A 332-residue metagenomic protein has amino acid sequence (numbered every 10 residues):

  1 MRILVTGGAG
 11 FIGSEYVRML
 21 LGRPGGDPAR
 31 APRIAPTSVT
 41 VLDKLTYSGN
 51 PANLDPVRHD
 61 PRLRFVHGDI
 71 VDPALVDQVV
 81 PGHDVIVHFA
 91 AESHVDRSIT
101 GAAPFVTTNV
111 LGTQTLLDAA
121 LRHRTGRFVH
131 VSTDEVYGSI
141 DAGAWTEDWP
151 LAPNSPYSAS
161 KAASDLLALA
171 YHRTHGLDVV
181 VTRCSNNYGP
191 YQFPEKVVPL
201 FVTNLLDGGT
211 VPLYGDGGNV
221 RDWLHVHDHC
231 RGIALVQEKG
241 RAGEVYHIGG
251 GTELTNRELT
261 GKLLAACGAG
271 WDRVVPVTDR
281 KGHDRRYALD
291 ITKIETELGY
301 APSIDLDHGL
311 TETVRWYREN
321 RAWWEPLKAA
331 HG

Functional and structural regions predicted by a protein language model:
M1-N187, Y300, E312, Y317-N320 (+2 more regions): N-terminal Rossmann-like NAD(P)+-binding domain of SDR-like oxidoreductases, especially those catalyzing
Y16-G22, P36, G68, L205-G332: C-terminal substrate-binding subdomain of Rossmann-fold SDR/epimerase-dehydratase oxidoreductases
V57, G143, P194-V202, L263: A glycine/serine/threonine-rich, flexible loop-to-helix segment that serves as the NAD(P) cofactor-binding "lid"
A74-D77, D96, A103, Q114 (+7 more regions): Residues in well-ordered alpha-helical elements
A102, T182, P194-E195, G240-A242: Active-site loop immediately N-terminal to the catalytic Tyr-X3-Lys motif of short-chain dehydrogenase/reductase
T113-Q114, A162-L169, P199-V202, C230-R231 (+1 more regions): Conserved active-site helix of classical SDR/Rossmann-fold NAD(P)-dependent CH-OH oxidoreductases
V129, G138-D141, G176, Q192 (+2 more regions): Proline-centered turn/helix-capping motifs that create local helix->coil transitions or kinks
P153-S160, P190, P194-V198, D222-V226: The catalytic Tyr-centered alpha-helix of NAD(P)H-dependent dehydrogenases
